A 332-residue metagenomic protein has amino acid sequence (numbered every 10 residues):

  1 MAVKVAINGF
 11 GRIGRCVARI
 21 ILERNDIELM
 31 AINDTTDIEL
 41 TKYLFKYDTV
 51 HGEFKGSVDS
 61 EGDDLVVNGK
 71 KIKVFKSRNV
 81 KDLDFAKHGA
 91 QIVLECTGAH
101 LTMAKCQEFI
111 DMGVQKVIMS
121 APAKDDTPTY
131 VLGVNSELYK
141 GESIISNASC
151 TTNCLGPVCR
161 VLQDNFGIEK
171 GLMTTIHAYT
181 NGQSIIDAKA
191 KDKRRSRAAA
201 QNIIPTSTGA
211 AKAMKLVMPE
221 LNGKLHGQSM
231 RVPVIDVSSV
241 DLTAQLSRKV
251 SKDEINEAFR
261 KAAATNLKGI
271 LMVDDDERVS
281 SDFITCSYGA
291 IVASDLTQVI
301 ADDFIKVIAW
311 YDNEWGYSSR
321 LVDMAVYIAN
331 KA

Functional and structural regions predicted by a protein language model:
M1-S196, V299, D323, K331: N-terminal Rossmann-like NAD(P) cofactor-binding subdomain of oxidoreductases, focused on the glycine-rich
F10, G14, T102, A148-T151 (+8 more regions): Generic structural signal for well-ordered, non-membrane alpha-helical segments in soluble metabolic enzymes
L22-D26, R160-I168, A178-N181, T208 (+5 more regions): Generic secondary-structure signature for well-ordered alpha-helical cores
T35-I38, V80, A123-K124, S149-T151 (+6 more regions): Glycine-rich beta-alpha junction loops
L65, Y130-L132, I144, I186 (+5 more regions): Short clusters of hydrophobic/aromatic residues that line enzyme substrate/ligand-binding pockets
G141-E142, A198-A200, V237-D241, F304-K306: Short, solvent-exposed beta-strand edge segments and adjacent coil->beta transition regions
D164, I168-I235: Acidic, glycine-rich segments within the central catalytic cores of soluble metabolic enzymes that bind/position
G227, S239, T243-A332: C-terminal active-site/capping subdomain that shapes the small-molecule cofactor and substrate pocket of enzyme
